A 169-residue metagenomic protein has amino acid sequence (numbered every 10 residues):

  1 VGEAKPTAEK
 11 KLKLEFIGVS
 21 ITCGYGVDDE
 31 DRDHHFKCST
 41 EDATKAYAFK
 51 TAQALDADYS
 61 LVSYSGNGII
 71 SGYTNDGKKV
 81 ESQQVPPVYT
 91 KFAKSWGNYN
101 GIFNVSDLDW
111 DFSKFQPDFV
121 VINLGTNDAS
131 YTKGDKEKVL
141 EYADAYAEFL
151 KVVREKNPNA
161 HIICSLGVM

Functional and structural regions predicted by a protein language model:
V1, Y89-F92, M169: Generic hydrophobic, helix-prone segments enriched in Leu/Val/Ile
V1-A43, A54: N-terminal secretory targeting modules
K5-T7, S106-Q116, K151-K156: Surface-exposed acidic, glycine-flexible loop patches that form ligand/cofactor-binding and adhesion interfaces
K13-I17, T22, Y59-S63, D118-N123 (+1 more regions): Structural recognition of the beta-strand scaffold that forms the well-ordered cores of secreted hydrolase catalytic
D33-A143: Conserved SGNH/GDSL esterase-like catalytic core that processes O-acyl groups on lipids and polysaccharides
V121-D128, L150-M169: Active-site segments of SGNH/GDSL-like serine hydrolases that catalyze O-acetyl group transfer/hydrolysis on lipids
E141-D144, E148-V152: Alpha-helical scaffolding segments of alpha/beta enzyme cores, especially the outer helices of TIM-barrel or partial
